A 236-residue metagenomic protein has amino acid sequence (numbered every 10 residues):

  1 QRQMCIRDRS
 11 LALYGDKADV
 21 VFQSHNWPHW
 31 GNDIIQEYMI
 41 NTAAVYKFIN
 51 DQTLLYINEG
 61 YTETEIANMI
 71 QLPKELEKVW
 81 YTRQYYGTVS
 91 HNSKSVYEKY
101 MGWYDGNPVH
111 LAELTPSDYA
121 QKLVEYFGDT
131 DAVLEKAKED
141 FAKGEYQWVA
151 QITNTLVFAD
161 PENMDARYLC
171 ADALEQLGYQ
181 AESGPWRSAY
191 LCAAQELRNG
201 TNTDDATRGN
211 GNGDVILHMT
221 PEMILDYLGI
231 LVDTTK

Functional and structural regions predicted by a protein language model:
R2-I6: Short, small-residue-biased leader/transition segments that mark boundaries at the very start of proteins
R7-E65, M69-Y104, L169, A173-Q176: Divalent-metal (often Zn2+) His-rich catalytic cores of metallo-beta-lactamase-fold enzymes
K122-I152: Alpha-helical segment of the N-proximal tetratricopeptide repeat
A171, E175-E196: TPR/TPR-like (Sel1-like) alpha-helical repeat modules
A194, R198-K236: Acidic, aliphatic-rich amphipathic alpha-helical segments
